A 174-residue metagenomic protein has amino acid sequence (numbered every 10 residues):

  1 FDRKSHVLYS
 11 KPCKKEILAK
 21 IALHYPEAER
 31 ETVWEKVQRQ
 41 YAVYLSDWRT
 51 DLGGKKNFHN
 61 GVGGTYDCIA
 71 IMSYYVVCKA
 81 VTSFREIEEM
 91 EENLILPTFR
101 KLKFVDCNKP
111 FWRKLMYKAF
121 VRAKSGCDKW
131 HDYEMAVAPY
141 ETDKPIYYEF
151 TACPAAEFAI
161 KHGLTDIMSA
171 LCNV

Functional and structural regions predicted by a protein language model:
F1-Y75: N-terminal, charged low-complexity regulatory/assembly segments
Y66-L164, M168: Amphipathic interaction/junction segments at domain boundaries or subunit interfaces
S169, N173-V174: C-terminal structured interaction module
